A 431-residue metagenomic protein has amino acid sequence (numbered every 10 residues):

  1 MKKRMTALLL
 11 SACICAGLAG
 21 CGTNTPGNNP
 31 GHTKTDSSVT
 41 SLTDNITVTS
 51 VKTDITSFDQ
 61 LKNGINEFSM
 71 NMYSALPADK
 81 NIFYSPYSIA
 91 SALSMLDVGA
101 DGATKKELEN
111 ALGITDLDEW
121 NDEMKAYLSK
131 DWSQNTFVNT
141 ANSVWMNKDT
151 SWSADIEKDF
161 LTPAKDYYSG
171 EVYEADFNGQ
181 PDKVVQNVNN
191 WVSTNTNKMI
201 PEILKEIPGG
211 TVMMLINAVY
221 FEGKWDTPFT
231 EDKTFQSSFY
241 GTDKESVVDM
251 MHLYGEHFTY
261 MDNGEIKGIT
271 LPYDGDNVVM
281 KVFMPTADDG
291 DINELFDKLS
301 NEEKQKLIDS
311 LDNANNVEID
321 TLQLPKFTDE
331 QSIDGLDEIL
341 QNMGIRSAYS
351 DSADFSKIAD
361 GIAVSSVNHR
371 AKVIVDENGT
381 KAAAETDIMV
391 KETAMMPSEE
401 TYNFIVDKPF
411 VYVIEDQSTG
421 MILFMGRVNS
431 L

Functional and structural regions predicted by a protein language model:
R4-F177, V428: Detector for small/aliphatic-rich hydrophobic stretches
L8, A12, T33-I46, G361 (+6 more regions): Non-catalytic interaction/Regulatory regions outside core domains
T33-S38, D79-K80, L117, N121-T286 (+2 more regions): Non-catalytic, conformational "gating/processing" segments within enzyme and secreted inhibitor domains
P86-A90, G209-M213, T419: Short alpha-helical patches at coil-to-helix transitions and adjacent helical residues in well-structured domains
G102-L108, D289-I292, Q331-I333, A383 (+1 more regions): Extracytoplasmic/secreted cell-surface and envelope-processing proteins
L215, K267-F283, P397-L431: Extended hydrophobic
